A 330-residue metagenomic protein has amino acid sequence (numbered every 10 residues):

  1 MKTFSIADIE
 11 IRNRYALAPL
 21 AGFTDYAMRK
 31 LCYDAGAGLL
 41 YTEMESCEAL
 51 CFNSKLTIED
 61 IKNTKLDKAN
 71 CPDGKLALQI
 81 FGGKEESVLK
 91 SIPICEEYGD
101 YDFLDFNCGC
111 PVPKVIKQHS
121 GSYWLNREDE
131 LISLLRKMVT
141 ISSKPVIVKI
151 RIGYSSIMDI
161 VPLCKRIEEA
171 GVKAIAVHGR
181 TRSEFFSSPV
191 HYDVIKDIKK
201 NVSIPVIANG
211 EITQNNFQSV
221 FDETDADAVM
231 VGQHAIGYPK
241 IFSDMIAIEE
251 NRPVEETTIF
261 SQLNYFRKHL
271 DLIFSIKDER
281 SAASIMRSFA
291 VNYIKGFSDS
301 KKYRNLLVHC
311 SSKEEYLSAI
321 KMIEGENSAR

Functional and structural regions predicted by a protein language model:
M1-R330: Flavin-dependent oxidoreductase catalytic cores
